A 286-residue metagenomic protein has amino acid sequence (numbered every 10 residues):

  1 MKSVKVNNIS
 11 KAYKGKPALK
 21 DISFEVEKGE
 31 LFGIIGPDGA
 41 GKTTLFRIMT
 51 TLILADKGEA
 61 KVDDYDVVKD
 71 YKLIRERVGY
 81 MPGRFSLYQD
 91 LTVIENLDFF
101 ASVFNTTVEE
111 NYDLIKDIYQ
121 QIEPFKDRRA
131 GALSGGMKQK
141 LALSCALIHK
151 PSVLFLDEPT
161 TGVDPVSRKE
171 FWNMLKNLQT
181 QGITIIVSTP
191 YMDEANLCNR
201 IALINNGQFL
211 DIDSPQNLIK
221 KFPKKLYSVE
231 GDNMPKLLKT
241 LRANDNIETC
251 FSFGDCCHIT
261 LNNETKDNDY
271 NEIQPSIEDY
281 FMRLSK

Functional and structural regions predicted by a protein language model:
G58-K69, L73-I74: Conserved ABC transporter NBD signature motif
R129-L133: Conserved ABC ATPase signature
L154-E158: Catalytic Walker B motif of ABC-type/P-loop ATPase nucleotide-binding domains
D255-K286: C-terminal coupling/interaction segments
